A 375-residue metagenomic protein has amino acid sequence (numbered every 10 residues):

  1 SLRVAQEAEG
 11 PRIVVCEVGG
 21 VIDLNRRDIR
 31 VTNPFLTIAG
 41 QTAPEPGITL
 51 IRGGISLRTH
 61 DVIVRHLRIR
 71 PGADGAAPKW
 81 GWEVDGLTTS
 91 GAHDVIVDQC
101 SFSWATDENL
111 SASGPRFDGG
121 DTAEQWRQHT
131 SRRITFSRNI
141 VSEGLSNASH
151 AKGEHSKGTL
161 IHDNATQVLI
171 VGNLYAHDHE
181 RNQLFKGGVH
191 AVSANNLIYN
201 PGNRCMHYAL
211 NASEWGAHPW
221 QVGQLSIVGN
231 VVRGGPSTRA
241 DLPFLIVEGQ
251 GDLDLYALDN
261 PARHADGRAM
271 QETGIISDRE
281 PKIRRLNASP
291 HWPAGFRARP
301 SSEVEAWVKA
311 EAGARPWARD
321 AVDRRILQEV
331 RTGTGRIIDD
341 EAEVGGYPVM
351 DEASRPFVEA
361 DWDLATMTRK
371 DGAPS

Functional and structural regions predicted by a protein language model:
R3-G10, I22-A39, P46-R65, P71-A92: Extracellular beta-strand-rich solenoid/capping regions of secreted or surface-exposed proteins that bind or remodel
G10, H150, P374-S375: Sequence termini and other peripheral, non-core segments
V14-C16: Solvent-exposed adhesion/ligand-recognition segments of exported proteins
V18-V21, T42-E45, G235-T238, A265-G267: Acidic glycine-/aspartate-rich tracts in secreted/extracellular proteins
R27-V31, T49-R58, A76-P78, D85-G91 (+7 more regions): Glycine-rich beta-solenoid repeat tracts in large extracellular/virion proteins
F35, G40, H60-P71, G91-D107 (+5 more regions): Right-handed parallel beta-helix
A194-E303: Aromatic sugar-binding interfaces of carbohydrate-active proteins
L258, A265-G267, Q271-S375: C-terminal functional modules
